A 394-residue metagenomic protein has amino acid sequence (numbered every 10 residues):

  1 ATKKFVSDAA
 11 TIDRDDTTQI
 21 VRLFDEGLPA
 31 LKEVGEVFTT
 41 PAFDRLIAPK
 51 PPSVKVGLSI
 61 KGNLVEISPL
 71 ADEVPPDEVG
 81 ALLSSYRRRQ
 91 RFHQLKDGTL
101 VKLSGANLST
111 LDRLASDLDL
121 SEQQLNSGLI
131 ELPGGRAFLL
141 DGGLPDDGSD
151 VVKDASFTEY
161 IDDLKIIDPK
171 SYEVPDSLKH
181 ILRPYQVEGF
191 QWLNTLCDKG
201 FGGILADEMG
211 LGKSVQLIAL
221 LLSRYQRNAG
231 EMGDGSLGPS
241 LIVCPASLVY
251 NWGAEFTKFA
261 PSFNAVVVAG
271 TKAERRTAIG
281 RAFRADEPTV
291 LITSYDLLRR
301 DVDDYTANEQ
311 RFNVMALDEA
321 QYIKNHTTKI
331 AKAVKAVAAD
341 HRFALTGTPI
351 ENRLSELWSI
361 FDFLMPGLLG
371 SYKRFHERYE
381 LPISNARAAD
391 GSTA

Functional and structural regions predicted by a protein language model:
A1-A10: A sensor for short, sequence-defined functional sites
K3-K4, G35, L364-L368: A generic secondary-structure signal for well-formed alpha-helical elements
A10-G203, S236, K258, A285-V290 (+2 more regions): Charged, low-complexity
D147-A394: ASCE P-loop NTPase motor core, strongest for the SF2 helicase catalytic module
